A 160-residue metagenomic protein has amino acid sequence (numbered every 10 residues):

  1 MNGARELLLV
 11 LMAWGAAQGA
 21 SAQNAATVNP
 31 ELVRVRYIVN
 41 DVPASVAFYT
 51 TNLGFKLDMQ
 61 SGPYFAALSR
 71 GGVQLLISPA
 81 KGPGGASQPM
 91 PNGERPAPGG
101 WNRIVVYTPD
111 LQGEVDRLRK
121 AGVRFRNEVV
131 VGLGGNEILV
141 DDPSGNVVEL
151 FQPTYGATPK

Functional and structural regions predicted by a protein language model:
M1-L8: Bacterial N-terminal signal peptides that target proteins for export
W14-S21: C-terminal segment of classical bacterial N-terminal signal peptides
S21-V33, K56-P109, V115-D141, Q152-K160: Vicinal oxygen chelate
S45, Y49-T50, L118, G145: Conserved active-site tyrosine of GNAT-family acetyltransferases
D142-V148: Short, contiguous alpha-helical
